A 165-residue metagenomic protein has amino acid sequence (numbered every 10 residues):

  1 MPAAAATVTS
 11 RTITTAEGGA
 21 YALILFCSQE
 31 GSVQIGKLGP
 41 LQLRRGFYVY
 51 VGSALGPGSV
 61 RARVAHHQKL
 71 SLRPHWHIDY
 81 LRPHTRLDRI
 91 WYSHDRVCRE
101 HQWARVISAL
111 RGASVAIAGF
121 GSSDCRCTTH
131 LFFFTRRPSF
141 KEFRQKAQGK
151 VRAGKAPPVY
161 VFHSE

Functional and structural regions predicted by a protein language model:
M1-A65, K69, R89-C98, R136-E165: GIY-YIG nuclease catalytic motif and its immediate N-terminal context
G19, G46, H77, R86 (+1 more regions): Residues that flank catalytic or metal-binding motifs in active/ligand-binding sites
Q68-K69, D79-Y80, V106-S108, V159-Y160: Short, charged/polar low-complexity linear motifs in solvent-exposed/disordered segments
L70-P74: Cytochrome P450 catalytic domain signature, combining two hallmark sequence patches
H75-I78, K155-A156: Short, mixed-charge aromatic SLiMs
Y80-C127: Mid-chain, well-packed structural core segment of small domains
G119-P138, E142: Long, Lys/Arg- and hydrophobic-enriched amphipathic alpha-helices
